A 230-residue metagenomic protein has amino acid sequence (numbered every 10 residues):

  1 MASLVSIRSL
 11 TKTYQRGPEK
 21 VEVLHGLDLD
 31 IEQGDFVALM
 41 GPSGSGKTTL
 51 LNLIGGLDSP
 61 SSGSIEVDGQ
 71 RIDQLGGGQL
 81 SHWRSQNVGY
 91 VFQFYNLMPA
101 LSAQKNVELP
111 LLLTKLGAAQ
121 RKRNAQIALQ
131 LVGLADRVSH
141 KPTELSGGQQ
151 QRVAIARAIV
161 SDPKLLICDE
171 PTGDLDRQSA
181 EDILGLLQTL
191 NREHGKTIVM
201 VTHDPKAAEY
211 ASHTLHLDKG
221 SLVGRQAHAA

Functional and structural regions predicted by a protein language model:
A2-L217: ABC family nucleotide-binding domain
T214-Q226: H-loop (His-switch) and adjacent beta-strand-loop-beta switch element of ABC-type ATPase nucleotide-binding domains
H228-A230: Intrinsically disordered, low-complexity acidic/proline-/asparagine-rich linker or regulatory tail/stalk regions
